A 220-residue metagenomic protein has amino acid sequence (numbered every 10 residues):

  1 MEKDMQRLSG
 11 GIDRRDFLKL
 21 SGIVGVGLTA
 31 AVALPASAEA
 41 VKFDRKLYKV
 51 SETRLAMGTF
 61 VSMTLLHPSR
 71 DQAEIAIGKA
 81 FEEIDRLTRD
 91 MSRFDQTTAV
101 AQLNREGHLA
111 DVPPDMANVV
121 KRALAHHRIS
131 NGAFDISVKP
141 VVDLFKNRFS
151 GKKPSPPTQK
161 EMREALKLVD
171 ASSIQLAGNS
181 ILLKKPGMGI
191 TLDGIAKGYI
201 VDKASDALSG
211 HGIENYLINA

Functional and structural regions predicted by a protein language model:
E2-L34: N-terminal secretory signal peptides and thylakoid transit peptides that target proteins across membranes
D4-M5, G10, L20, V41-R45 (+2 more regions): Internal glycine-rich flexible loops
R15, G78, D202, D206: Short alpha-helical basic/polar micro-motif
G25, T29, I84, H127 (+1 more regions): Generic helix-packing signal
V32-G78: C-terminal segment of N-terminal export signals and the immediately downstream linker at the start of the mature
E82, R86-R89: Internal alpha/beta scaffold segment
